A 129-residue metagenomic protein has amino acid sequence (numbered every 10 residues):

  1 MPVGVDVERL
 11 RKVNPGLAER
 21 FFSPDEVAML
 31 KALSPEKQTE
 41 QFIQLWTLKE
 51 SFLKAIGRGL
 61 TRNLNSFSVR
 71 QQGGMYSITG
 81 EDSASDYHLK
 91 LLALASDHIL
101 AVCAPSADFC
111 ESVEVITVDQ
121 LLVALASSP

Functional and structural regions predicted by a protein language model:
M1-P129: Core catalytic alpha/beta fold that binds nucleotide/phospho-ligands
